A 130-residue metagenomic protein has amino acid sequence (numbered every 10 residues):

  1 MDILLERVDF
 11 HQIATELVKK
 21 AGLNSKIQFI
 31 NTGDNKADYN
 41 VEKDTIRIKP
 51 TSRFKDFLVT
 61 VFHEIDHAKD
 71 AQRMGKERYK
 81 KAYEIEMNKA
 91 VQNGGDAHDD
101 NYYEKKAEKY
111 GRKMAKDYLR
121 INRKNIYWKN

Functional and structural regions predicted by a protein language model:
M1-V8, N130: Proteolytic processing junctions in secreted/extracellular precursors, especially proprotein convertase/trypsin-like
L5-S25: Zn2+-dependent metallopeptidase catalytic core
Q28-I30: Subset of outer-membrane beta-barrel
A37, V41: OB-fold/S1-family RNA-binding modules
T45-V61: Short pre-active-site segment immediately N-terminal to the catalytic Zn-binding motif
K55, V59, A71-K105: Post-HEXXH active-site segment of zinc metalloproteases
F62-D70: Short active-site segment of divalent metal-dependent hydrolases/proteases that encodes the spacing between
G111-N130: Short helix/loop segments within enzyme catalytic domains that coordinate or immediately flank catalytic cofactors
